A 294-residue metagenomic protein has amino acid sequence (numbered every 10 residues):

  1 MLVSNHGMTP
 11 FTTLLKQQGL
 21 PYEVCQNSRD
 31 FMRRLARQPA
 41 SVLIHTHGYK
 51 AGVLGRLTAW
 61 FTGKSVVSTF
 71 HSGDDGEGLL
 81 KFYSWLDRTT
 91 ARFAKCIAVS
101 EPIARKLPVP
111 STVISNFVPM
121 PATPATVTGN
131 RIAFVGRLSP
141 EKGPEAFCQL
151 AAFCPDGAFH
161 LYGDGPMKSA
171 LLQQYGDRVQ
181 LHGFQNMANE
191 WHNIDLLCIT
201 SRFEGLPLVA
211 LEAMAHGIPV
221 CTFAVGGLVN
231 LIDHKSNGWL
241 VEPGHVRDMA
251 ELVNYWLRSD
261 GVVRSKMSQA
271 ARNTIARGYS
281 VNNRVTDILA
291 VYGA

Functional and structural regions predicted by a protein language model:
M1-R29, G165-M167: N-terminal strand-loop element at the rim of the active site of nucleotide-sugar-dependent glycosyltransferases
L2, P219-T222, I232: Short hydrophobic beta-strand element within catalytic cores of glycosyltransferases and related nucleotide-activated
T46-L54, F70: Short His-centered aromatic/hydrophobic patch
P102, F117: Carbohydrate-associated surface elements
N130, F134-F153, L161, P166-A170 (+2 more regions): A conserved mid-protein helix/loop that constitutes part of the nucleotide-sugar donor-binding site
A170-Q185: Nucleotide-activated donor-binding/catalytic signature segment of Leloir-type glycosyltransferases, i.e., the conserved
R202: Aromatic "clamp/platform" in nucleotide-sugar-dependent glycosyltransferases that forms part of the donor/acceptor
H234-K235, W239-V246, Y255-G261: Conserved acidic donor-binding segment of nucleotide-sugar-dependent glycosyltransferases
